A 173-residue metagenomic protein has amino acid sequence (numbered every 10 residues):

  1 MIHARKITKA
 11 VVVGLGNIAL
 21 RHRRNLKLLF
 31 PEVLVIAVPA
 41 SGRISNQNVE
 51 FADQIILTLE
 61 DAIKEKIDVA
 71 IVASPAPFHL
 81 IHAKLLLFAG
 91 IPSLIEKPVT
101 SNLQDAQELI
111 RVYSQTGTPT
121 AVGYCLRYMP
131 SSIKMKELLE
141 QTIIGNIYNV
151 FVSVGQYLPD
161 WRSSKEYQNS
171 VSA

Functional and structural regions predicted by a protein language model:
M1-E50: N-terminal Rossmann-like dinucleotide-binding module
L20, R24, L28, K84 (+3 more regions): Short, well-ordered alpha-helices that flank and scaffold nucleotide-derived cofactor binding pockets
R24, Q107, I133: Active-site phosphate/pyrophosphate- and oxyanion-stabilizing loops and adjacent acidic/basic residues in soluble
P31-V33, A89-I91, T116-P119: A short helix->loop->beta-strand "cap" motif at the edges of active sites that frequently abuts
V49-I110: Beta-loop-alpha module in the N-terminal Rossmann-like domain of NAD(P)-dependent dehydrogenases, especially those
E108-C125, N146-V150: Rossmann-fold dehydrogenase core element
L126-A173: Predominantly a Rossmann-like dinucleotide-binding segment in NAD(P)-dependent oxidoreductases
